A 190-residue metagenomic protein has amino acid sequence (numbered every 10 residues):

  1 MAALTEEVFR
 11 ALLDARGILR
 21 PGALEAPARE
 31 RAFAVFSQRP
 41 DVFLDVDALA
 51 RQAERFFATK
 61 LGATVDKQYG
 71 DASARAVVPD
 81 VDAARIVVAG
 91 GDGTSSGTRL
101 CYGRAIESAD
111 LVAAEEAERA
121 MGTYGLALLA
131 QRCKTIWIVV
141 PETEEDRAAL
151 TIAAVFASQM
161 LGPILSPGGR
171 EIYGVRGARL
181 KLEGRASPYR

Functional and structural regions predicted by a protein language model:
M1-R190: Acidic (Asp/Glu-rich) sequence patches and key acidic residues that form negatively charged surfaces used
